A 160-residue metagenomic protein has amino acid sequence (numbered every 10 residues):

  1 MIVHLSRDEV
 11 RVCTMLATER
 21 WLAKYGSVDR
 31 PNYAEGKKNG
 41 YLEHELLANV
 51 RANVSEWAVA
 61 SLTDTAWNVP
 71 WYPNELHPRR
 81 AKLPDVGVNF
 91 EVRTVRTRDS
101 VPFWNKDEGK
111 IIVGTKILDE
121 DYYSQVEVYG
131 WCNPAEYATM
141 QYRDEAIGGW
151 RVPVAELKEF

Functional and structural regions predicted by a protein language model:
M1-V86, R93-F160: Nucleic-acid endonuclease domains
